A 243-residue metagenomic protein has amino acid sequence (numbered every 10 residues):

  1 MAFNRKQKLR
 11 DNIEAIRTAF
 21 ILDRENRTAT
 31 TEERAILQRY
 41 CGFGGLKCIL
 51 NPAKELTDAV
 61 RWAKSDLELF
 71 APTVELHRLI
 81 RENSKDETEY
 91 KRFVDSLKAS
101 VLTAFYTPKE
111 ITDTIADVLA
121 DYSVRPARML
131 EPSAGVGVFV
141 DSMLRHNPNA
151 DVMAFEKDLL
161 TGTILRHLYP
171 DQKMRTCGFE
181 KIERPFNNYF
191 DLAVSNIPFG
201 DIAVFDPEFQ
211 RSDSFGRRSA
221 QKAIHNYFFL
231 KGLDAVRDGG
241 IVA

Functional and structural regions predicted by a protein language model:
A2-L168, Q172: Class I S-adenosyl-L-methionine
I115, F155-L159, S219-A243: Conserved Class I SAM-dependent methyltransferase catalytic core
L160, I182, G200-I202: Active-site loop signature of alpha/beta-hydrolase-fold enzymes
D171-F179: Conserved SAM-binding strand-loop segment of SAM-dependent methyltransferases
R184-V194: A short acidic, Gly/Pro-enriched loop at the edge of an enzyme's catalytic core that lines a small-molecule cofactor
I197-F228, A243: Mobile active-site "lid"/loop adjacent to the S-adenosyl-L-methionine
